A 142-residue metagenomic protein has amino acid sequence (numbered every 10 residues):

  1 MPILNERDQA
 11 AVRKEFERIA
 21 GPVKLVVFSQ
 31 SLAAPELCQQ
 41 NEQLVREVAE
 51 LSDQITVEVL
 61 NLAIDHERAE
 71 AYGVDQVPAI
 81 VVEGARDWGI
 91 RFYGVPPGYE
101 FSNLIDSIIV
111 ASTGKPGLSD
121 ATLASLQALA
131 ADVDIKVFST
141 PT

Functional and structural regions predicted by a protein language model:
D8, V12-S52, Q127-T142: Local sequence-structure signature of Cys/Sec-based thiol-disulfide redox active-site neighborhoods
P22, H66-R91: Structural micro-motif
P22, V59-N61, V77-I80, A111 (+1 more regions): Catalytic cores of nucleotide-enabled group-transfer and carboxylate-activating enzymes in metabolic and assembly-line
V45, A69, L104: Contiguous, structured surface segment used for ligand recognition
D53-D65: Thiol-based oxidoreductase modules, predominantly thioredoxin-like and allied folds used for disulfide exchange
V81-P116: Non-catalytic, surface beta->alpha helical segment in thiol-disulfide oxidoreductase systems
A111-L129: Long, charged amphipathic helices and adjacent flexible linkers at domain junctions
